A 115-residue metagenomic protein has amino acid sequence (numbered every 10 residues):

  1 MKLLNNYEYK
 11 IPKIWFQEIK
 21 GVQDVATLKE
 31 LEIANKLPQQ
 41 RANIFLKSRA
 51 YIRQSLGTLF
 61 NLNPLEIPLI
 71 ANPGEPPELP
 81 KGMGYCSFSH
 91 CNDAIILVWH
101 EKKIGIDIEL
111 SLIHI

Functional and structural regions predicted by a protein language model:
M1-I113: Core catalytic alpha/beta fold that binds nucleotide/phospho-ligands
